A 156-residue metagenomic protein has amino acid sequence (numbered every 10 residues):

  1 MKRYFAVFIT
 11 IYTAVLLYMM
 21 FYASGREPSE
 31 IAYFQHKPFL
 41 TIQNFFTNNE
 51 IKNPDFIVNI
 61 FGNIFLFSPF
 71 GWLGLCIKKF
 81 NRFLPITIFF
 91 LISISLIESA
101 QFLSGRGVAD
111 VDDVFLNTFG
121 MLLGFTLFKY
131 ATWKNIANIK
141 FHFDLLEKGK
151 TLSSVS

Functional and structural regions predicted by a protein language model:
M1-R106, V111, L122-S156: Bulky hydrophobic segments
T118-G120: Small-residue-rich segments of transmembrane alpha-helices in multi-pass membrane proteins, especially helix faces
